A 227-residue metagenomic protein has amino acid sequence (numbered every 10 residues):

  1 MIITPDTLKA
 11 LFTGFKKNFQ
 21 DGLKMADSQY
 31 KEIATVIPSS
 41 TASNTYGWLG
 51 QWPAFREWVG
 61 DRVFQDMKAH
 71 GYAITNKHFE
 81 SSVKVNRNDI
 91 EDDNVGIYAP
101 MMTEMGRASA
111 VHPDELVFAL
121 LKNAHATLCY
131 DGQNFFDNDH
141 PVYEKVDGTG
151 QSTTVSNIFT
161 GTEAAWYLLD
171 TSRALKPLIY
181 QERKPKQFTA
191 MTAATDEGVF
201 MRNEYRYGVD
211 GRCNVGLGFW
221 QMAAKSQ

Functional and structural regions predicted by a protein language model:
M1-A26: N-terminal alpha-helical "arm" segments
I2-I3, D139-Q227: Sequence/fold signature of self-assembling virion shell proteins
D21-K77: Assembly/oligomerization interface modules of large self-assembling protein complexes
D27-V36, F118, H125-T127, E197: Short glycine-rich, low-complexity/disordered patches
S28, E115-F118, G216-W220: Intrinsically disordered or highly flexible coil/loop and linker segments, enriched in small and charged/polar residues
R56-E104: Long, hydrophobic/aromatic-enriched structural stretches that serve as scaffold segments
N88-D89, D93-G96, P100, R107-A164: Alpha-helical scaffold segments that mediate packing/assembly in large oligomeric complexes
A99, T103-S109, C213-L217, K225: Compact mixed alphabeta submodule
